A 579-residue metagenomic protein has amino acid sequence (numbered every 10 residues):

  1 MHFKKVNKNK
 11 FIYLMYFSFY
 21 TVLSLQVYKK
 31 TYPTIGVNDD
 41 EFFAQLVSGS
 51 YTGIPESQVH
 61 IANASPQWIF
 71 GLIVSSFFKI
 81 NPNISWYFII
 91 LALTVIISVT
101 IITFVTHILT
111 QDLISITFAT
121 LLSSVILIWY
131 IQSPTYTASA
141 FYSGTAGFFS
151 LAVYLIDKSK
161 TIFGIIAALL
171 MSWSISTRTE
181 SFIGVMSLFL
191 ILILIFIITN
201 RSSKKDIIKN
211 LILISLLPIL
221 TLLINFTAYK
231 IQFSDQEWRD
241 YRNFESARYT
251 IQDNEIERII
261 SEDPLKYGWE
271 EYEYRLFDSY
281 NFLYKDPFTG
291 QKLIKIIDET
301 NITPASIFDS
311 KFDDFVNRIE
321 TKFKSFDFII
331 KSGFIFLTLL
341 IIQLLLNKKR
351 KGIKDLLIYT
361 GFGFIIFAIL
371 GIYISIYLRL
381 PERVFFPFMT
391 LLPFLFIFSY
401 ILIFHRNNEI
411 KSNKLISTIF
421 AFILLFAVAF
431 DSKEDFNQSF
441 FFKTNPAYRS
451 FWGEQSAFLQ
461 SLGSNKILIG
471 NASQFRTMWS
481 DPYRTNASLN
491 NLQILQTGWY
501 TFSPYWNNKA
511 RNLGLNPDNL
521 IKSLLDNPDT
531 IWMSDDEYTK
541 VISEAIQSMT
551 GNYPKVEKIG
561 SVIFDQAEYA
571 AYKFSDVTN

Functional and structural regions predicted by a protein language model:
M1-H2, S18, F104, D313-I353: Hydrophobic, aromatic-rich transmembrane alpha-helices and their immediate juxtamembrane boundary segments
K8, I12, Y16, G164-I165 (+2 more regions): Signature aromatic-anchored transmembrane alpha helix within multi-pass, membrane-resident enzymes that catalyze glycan
F19-N63, S75-F78: Extracytoplasmic loop-helix module adjacent to an early transmembrane segment
Q45, V59-T94: Short hydrophobic/aromatic helix or loop-helix immediately within or flanking a transmembrane segment in polytopic
L93-Q111, I341-L346: Transmembrane-helix motifs of polytopic, lipid-linked glycan transferases
F163-T179, L190, I214-F226: Membrane-interface alpha helices of multi-pass inner-membrane proteins
T227-L265, F426-T497: Membrane-embedded, lumen/periplasm-facing catalytic core of multi-pass transferases that use lipid-linked donors
F233-D314, L489-N507: Membrane-proximal stem/loop segments at transmembrane-domain junctions that anchor or position
